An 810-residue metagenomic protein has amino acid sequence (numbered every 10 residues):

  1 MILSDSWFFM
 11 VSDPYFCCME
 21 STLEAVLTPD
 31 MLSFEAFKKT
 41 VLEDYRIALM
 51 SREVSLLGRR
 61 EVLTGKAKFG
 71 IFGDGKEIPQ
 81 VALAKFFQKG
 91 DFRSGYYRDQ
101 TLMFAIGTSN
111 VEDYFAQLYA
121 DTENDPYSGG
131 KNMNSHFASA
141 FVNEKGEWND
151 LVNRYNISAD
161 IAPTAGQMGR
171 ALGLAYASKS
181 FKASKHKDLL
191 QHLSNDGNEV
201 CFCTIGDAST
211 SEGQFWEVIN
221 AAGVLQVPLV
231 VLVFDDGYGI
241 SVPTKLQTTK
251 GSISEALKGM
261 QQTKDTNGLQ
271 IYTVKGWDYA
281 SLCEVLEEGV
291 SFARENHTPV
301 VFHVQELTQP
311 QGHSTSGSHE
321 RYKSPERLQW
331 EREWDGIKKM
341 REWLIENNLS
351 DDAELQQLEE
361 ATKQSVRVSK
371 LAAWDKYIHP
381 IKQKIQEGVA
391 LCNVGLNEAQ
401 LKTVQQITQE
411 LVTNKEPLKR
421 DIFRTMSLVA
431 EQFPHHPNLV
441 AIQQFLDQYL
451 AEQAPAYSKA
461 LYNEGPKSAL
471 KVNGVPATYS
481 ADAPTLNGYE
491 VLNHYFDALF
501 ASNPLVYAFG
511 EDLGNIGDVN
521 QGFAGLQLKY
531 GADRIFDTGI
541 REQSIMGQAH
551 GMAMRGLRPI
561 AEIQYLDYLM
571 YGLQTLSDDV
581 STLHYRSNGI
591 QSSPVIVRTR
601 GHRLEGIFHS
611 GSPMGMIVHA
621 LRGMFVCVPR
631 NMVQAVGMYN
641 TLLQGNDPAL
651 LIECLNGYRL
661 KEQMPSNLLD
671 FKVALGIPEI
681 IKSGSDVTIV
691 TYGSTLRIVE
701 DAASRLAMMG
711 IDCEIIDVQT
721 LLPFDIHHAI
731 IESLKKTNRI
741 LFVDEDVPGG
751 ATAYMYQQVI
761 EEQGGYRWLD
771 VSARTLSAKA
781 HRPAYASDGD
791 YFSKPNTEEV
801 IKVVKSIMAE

Functional and structural regions predicted by a protein language model:
D13-P79, K85-F86, P310-G312, S316-Y530 (+2 more regions): Conserved acidic/glycine
E53-L232, G237-G239, P243-Q261, T266 (+3 more regions): Cofactor-binding active-site loop characterized by glycine-rich and histidine/acidic residues
E77, N156-G237, V274-F292, Y507 (+2 more regions): Thiamine diphosphate
L229, V233-K415, G525, L655-E810: Thiamine diphosphate
Y279-P299, D352-E354, Q564, Y571-T575 (+5 more regions): Phosphate/diphosphate-binding loops
Q591, G601-E605, H609, M614 (+2 more regions): Active-site phosphate/pyrophosphate-binding segments
